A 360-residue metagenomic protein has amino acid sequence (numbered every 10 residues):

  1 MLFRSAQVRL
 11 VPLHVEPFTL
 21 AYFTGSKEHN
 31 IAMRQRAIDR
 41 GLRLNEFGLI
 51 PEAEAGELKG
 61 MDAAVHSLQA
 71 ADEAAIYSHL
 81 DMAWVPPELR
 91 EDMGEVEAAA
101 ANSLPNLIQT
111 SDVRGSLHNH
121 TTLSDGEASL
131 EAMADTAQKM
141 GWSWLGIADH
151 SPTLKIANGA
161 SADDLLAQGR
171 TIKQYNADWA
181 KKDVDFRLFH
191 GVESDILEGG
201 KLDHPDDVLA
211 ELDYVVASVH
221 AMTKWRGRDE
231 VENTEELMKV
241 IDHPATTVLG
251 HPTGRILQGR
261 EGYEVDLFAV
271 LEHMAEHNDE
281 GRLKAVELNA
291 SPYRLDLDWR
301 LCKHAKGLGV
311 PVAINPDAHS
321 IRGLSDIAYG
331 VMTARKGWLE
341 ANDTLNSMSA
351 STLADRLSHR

Functional and structural regions predicted by a protein language model:
M1-H120, L130-L145, P152-F186, E198-R360: Charged catalytic cores and adjacent phosphate/nucleic-acid-binding surfaces used for phosphate/nucleic-acid chemistry
T122-D125: Short acidic, Gly/Ser-rich segments with clustered Asp/Glu that frequently serve as metal-coordination loops in enzyme
G191-S194, Y329: Active-site catalytic microenvironments in core metabolic enzymes, especially phosphate/sugar-handling
